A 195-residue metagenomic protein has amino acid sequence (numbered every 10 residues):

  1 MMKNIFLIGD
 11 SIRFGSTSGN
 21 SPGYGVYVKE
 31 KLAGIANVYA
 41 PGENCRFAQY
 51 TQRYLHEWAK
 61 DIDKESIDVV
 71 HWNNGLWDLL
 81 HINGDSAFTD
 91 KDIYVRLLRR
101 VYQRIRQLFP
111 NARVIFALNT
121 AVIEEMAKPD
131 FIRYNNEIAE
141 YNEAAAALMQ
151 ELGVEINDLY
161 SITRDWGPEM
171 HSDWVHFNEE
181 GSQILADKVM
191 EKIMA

Functional and structural regions predicted by a protein language model:
M2-R100: Conserved SGNH/GDSL esterase-like catalytic core that processes O-acyl groups on lipids and polysaccharides
N74, L118-T120, Y160-S161: Short, well-ordered beta-to-alpha junction loops that form the rim of enzyme active sites and present histidine/acidic
L79-N83, I123-K128, W166-E169: A short acidic, helix-capping loop that chelates divalent metal ions and anchors anionic groups
G84-K91, D130-N135, H171-W174: Short glycine-enriched, charge-decorated loop/helix-capping segments at active-site entrances that position
F109-R113: A short helix->loop->beta-strand "cap" motif at the edges of active sites that frequently abuts
V122-L159: Substrate-gating cap/lid alpha-helix
H171-A195: Histidine-centered active-site loop/cap adjacent to the catalytic His in serine esterases/O-acetyl transfer systems
